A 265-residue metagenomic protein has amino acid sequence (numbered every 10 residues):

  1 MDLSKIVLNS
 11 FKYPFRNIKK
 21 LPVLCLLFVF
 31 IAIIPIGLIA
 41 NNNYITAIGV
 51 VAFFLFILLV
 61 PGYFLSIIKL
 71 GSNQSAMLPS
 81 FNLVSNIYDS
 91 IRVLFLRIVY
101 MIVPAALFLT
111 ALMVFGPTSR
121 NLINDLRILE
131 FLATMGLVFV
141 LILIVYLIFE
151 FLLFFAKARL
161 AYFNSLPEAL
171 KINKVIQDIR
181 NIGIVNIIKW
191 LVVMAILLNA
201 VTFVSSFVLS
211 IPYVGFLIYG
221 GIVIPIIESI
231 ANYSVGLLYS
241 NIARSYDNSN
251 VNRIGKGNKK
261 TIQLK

Functional and structural regions predicted by a protein language model:
M1-L3, A243-K265: Low-complexity, intrinsically disordered extramembrane tails and loops of integral membrane proteins
D2-I31, N82-A106, F151-F203: Interfacial aromatic "cap" segments that immediately flank transmembrane helices in multipass membrane proteins
K5, N9, N42, T46 (+10 more regions): Membrane-helix interfacial "entry" motifs
N17, M101, F115, M135-L143 (+1 more regions): Residue-level recognition of alpha-helix termini/interfacial anchor residues
K20-A40, T46-S72, V93-L122, I128 (+2 more regions): Short, small/hydrophobic-residue-rich motifs at membrane-helix boundaries and re-entrant hairpins of integral membrane
Y44-S72, F131-A169, F203-Y246: Selective recognition of hydrophobic, aromatic-rich stretches within alpha-helical transmembrane segments of polytopic
S72-F81, Q177: A cross-kingdom feature marking solvent-exposed beta-strand/loop segments within repeated, beta-rich binding/scaffold
